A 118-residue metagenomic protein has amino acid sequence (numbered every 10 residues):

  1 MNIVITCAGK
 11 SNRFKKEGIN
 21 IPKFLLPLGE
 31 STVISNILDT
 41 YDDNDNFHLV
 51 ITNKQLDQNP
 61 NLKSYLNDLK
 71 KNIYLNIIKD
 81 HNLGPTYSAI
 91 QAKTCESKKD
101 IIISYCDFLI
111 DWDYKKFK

Functional and structural regions predicted by a protein language model:
N2-I5, R13-K15, P27, S31-I103 (+1 more regions): Conserved N-terminal catalytic core of the sugar/cofactor nucleotidyltransferase
A8: The conserved beta1-alpha1 loop
I19-F24: Short alpha-helical oligomerization interface
D113-K118: Conserved donor-nucleotide/metal-binding helix-loop-beta segment in metal-dependent transferases, i.e., the alpha-helix
